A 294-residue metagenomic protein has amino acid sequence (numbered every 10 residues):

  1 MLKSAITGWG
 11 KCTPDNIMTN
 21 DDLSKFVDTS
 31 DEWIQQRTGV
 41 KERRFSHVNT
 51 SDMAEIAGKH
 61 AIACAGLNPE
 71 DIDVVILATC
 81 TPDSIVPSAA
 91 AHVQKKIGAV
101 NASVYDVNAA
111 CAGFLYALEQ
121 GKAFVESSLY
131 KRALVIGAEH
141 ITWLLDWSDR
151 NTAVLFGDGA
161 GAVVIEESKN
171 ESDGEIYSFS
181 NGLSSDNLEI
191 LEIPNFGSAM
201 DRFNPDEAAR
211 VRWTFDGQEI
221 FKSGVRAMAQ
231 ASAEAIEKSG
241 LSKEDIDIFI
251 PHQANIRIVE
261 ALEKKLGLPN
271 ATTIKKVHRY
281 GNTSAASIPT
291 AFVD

Functional and structural regions predicted by a protein language model:
M1-H47, D149-K222, R226, Q230: Condensing-enzyme catalytic core mediating Claisen C-C bond formation in acyl metabolism
I6-G8, I34, A61, I72-V75 (+6 more regions): Buried hydrophobic positions in well-ordered alpha/beta secondary-structure cores of metabolic enzymes
C12, A78-D83, A109-F114, G137-T142 (+2 more regions): Acidic, glycine-rich active-site loops and adjacent beta-strand->loop/helix elements that engage anionic groups
K25-W33, S84-G98, V135-I141, S198-D206 (+1 more regions): Acidic-glycine-rich active-site phosphate/pyrophosphate-binding loop
E32, N68-V74, N101-S103, K131-A133 (+2 more regions): Short acidic capping loops at alpha-helix termini that bridge into adjacent secondary structure
E55-G58, I62, T81-P82, K95 (+5 more regions): Claisen-condensing/thiolase-fold acyl-transfer catalytic domains that form or cleave C-C bonds in fatty acid
A57-D73, Q230-D247: Phosphate/pyrophosphate-binding loops at sites that engage ATP/ADP/AMP, CoA/4′-phosphopantetheine, polyphosphate
E126-A160: Flexible, glycine-rich active-site loops centered on histidine and acidic residues that chelate a metal or position
